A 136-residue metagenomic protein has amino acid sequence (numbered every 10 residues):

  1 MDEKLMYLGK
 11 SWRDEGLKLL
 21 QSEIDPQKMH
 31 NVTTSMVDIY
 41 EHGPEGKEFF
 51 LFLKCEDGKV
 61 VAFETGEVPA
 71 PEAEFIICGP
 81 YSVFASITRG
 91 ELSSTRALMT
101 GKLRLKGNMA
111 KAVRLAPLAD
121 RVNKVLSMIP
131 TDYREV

Functional and structural regions predicted by a protein language model:
M1-V136: Feature captures hydrophobic
